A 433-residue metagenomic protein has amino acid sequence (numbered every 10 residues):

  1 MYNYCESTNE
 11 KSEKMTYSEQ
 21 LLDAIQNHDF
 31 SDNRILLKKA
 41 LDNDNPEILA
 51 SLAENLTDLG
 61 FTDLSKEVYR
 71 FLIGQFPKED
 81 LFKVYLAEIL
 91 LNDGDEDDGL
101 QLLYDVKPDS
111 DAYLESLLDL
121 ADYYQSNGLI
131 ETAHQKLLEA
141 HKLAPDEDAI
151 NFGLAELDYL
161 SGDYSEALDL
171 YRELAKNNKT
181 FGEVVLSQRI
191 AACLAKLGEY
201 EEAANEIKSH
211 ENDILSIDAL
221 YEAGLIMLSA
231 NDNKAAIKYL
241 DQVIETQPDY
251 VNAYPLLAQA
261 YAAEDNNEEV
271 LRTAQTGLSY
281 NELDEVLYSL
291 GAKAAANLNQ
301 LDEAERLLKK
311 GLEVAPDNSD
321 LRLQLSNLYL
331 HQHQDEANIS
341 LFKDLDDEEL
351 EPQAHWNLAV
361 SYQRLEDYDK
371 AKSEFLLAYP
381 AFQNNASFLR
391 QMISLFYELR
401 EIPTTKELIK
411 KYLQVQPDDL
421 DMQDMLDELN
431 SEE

Functional and structural regions predicted by a protein language model:
F30-S31, T62, E96, I130 (+8 more regions): TPR-repeat structural position
K39-A40, F71-L72, D105-V106, E139-A140 (+8 more regions): Canonical positions in the second alpha-helix
N43, P77, D111, P145 (+8 more regions): Short coil turns that delineate tetratricopeptide repeat
I48, F82, S116, I150 (+8 more regions): TPR alpha-solenoid repeat register
S51, Y85, D119, G153 (+8 more regions): Canonical tetratricopeptide repeat
